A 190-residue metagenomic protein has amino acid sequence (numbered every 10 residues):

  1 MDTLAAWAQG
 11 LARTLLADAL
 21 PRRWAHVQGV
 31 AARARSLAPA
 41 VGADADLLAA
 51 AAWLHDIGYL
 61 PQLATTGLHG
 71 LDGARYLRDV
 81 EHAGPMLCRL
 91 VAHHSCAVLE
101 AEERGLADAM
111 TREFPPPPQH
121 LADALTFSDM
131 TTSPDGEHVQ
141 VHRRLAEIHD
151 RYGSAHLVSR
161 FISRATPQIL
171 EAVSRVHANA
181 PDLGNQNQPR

Functional and structural regions predicted by a protein language model:
M1-G10, D182-R190: Short, low-complexity, intrinsically disordered N-terminal peptides in bacterial proteins
L4-V27, A31, L54-Q62: Active-site flanking loop/helix segments enriched in acidic
R13, P39-I148: Divalent metal-dependent catalytic cores for phosphoryl transfer on phosphate-bearing substrates
Q28, A32, R143-A146: A generic structural signal for well-ordered alpha-helical surface patches
S154-R190: Charged phosphate-binding loop/patch that engages nucleotide di/tri-phosphates or the phosphate backbone of nucleic
